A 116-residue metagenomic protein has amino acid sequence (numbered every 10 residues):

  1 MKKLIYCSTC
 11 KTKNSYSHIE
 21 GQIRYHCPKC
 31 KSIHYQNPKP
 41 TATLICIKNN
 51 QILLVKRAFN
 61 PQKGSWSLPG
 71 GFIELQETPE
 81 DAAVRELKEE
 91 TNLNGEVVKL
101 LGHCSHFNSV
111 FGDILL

Functional and structural regions predicted by a protein language model:
M1-K3, G21-I23: Short metal-coordination and nucleic-acid-contact micro-motifs, chiefly zinc-binding Cys/His arrays
C7-C10, C27-C30: Short cysteine-rich clusters marking metal-coordination/redox-active sites
T12-Y16, Y35: Short functional micro-motifs and their immediate structural scaffolds
Q22, K39-T41, K63: Short coil/loop residues immediately preceding or within conserved phosphate-binding loops of NTP-utilizing enzyme
I23-K29, K99-L101: Short Pro/Gly-enriched beta-strand edge/turn motifs at strand-loop
K29-I52: Conserved N-terminal beta-strand and adjoining loop/helix that marks the start of the Nudix/MutT-like hydrolase domain
I47-E89: Conserved Nudix-box catalytic region and its N-terminal flanking loop in Nudix hydrolases and closely related
N92-L116: Active-site segment of metal-dependent pyrophosphate-handling enzymes, primarily the Nudix hydrolase catalytic core
